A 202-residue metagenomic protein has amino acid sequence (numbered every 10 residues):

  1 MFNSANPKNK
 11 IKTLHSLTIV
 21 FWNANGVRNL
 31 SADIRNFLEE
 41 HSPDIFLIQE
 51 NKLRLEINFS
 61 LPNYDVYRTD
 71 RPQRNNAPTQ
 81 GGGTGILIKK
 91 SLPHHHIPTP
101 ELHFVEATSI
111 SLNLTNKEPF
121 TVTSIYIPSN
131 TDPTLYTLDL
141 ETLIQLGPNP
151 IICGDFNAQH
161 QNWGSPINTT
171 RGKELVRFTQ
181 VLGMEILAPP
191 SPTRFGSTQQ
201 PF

Functional and structural regions predicted by a protein language model:
M1-F202: A shared catalytic/ligand-binding motif for oxyanion handling
